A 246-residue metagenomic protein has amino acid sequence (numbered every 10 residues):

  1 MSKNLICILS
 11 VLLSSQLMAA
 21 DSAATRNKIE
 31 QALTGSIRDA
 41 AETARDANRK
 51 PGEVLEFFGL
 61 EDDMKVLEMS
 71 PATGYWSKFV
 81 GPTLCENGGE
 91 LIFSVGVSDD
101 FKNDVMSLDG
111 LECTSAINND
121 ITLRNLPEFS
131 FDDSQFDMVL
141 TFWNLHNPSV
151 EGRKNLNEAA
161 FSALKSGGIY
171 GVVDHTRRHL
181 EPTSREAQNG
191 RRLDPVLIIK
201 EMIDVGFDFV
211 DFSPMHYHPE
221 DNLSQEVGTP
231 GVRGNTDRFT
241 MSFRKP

Functional and structural regions predicted by a protein language model:
T25-F57, E61-D62: Class I SAM-dependent methyltransferase Rossmann-like catalytic core, especially the SAM/SAH-binding loop
D62-A72: Conserved class I S-adenosyl-L-methionine
G81, C85, K154-S166: A short glycine-rich, Lys/Arg-flanked "PGG" loop and its adjoining helix->strand segment in the class I
I92, G167-H175: Conserved beta-strand signature within the Rossmann-like core of class I S-adenosyl-L-methionine
F129-V139: A short acidic, Gly/Pro-enriched loop at the edge of an enzyme's catalytic core that lines a small-molecule cofactor
D137-K154: A short SAM/SAH-binding and catalytic strip from SAM-dependent methyltransferases
T183-V210: Conserved Class I S-adenosyl-L-methionine
E220-P246: Core SAM-dependent methyltransferase catalytic element
